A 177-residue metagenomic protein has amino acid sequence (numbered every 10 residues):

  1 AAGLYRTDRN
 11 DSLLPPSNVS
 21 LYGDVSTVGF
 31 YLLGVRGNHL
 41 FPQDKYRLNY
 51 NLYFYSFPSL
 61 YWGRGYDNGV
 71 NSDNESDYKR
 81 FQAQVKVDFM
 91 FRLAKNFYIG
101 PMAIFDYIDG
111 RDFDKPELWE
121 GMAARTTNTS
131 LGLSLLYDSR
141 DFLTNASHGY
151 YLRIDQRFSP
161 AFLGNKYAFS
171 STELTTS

Functional and structural regions predicted by a protein language model:
A1-T127: Gram-negative/organellar outer-membrane beta-barrel architecture
L131-L136, R140-S177: C-terminal outer-membrane beta-barrel translocator/porin domains of Gram-negative envelope proteins and their
